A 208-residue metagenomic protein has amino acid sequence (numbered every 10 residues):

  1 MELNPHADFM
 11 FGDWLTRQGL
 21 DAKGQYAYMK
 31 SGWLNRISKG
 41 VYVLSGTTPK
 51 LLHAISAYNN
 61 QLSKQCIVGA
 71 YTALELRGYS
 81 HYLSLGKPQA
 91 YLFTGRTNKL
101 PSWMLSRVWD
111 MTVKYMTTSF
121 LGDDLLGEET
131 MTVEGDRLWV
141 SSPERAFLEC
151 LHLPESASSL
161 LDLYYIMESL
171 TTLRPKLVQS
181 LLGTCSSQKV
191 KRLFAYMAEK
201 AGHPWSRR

Functional and structural regions predicted by a protein language model:
M1-Y71, T171-F194, A198: Short beta-edge/loop segments at beta->alpha junctions of small alpha/beta modules that act as binding/recognition
M10, L85, M131-T132: Short glycine-enriched loop/turn motifs at secondary-structure junctions
D13, T72, G86-Q89, L160-L163 (+1 more regions): Short coil/turn segments at secondary-structure boundaries
K23-Q25, H81-L83, P154-S159: Short amphipathic alpha-helical segments with coiled-coil-like heptad repeat character
R36, S84-G86, S141: A short, structural micro-pattern
A70-G127: Exposed, interaction-prone assembly regions rather than primary DNA-binding/catalytic cores
L125-R208: Hydrophobic alpha-helical interaction segments
